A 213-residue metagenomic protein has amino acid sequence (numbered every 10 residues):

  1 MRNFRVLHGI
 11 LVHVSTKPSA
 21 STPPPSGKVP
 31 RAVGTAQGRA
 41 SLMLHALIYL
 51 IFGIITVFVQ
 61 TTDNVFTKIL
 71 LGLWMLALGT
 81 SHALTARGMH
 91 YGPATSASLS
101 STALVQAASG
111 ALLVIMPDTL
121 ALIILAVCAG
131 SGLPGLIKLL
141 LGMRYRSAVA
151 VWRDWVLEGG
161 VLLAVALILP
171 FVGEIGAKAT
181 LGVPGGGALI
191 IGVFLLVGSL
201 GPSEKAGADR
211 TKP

Functional and structural regions predicted by a protein language model:
R2-G92, E174, L200-P213: N-terminal topogenic module of multi-pass integral membrane proteins
H45-L50, T102-S109, E158-L163: Core segments of transmembrane alpha-helices that mediate helix-helix packing or line hydrophobic substrate/ligand
T62-L76, D118-G132, G185-G187: Structural signature of hydrophobic alpha-helical transmembrane segments
P93-V105, A150-E158: Cytoplasmic-side transmembrane-helix entry/capping segments in multi-pass membrane proteins
A108-W155: Membrane-proximal helix-loop-helix units in multi-pass membrane proteins
S109-D118, L162-K178: Hydrophobic alpha-helical transmembrane segments in multi-pass integral membrane proteins
K138-V151, L169-G173, I191-A206: Membrane-water interface at the C-terminal end of transmembrane alpha helices
L181-L195: Small-residue-rich transmembrane alpha-helices that serve as helix-helix interface/gating elements in multipass
